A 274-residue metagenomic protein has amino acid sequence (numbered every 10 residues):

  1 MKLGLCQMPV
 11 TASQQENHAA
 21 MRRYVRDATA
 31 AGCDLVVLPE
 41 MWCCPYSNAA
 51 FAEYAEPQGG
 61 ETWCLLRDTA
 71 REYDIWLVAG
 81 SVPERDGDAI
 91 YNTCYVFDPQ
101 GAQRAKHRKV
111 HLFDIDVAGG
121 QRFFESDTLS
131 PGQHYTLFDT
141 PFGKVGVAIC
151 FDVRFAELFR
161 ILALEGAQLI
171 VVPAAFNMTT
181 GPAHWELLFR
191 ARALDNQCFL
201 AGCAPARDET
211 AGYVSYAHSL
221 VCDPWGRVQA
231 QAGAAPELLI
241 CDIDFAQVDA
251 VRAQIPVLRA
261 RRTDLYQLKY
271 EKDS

Functional and structural regions predicted by a protein language model:
M1-G4: Extreme N-terminal starter segment of soluble prokaryotic enzymes
Q7-S13: Short polar catalytic/cofactor-binding loops
Q14-Q15, R23-K106, I115, F176-N196: Cys-nucleophile CN-hydrolase/nitrilase-fold catalytic domain and related Cys-dependent amidase chemistry that acts on
E16-R26, R154-R160: Short, acidic/polar
Q58-V78, K144, V153-L239: CN hydrolase (nitrilase-like) catalytic-core segments centered on the catalytic cysteine and neighboring Lys/Glu
A79-G80, T93-V96, T136-F138, S219-V221 (+1 more regions): Short beta-strand scaffold segments in enzyme catalytic cores
R85-E165, M178-L187, Q254-V257: Active-site catalytic loop in hydrolytic enzyme cores
A246-S274: A short C-terminal boundary segment appended to hydrolase-like catalytic domains
